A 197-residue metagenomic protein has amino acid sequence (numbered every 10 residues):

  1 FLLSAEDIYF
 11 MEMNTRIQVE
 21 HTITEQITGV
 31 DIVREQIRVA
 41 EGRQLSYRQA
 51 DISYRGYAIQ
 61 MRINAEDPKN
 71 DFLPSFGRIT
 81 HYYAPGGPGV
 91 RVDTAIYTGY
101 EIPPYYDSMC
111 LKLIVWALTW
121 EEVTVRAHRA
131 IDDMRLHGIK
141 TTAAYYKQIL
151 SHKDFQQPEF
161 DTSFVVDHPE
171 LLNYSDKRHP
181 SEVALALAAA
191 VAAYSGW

Functional and structural regions predicted by a protein language model:
F1-Q18: Conserved metal-phosphate-binding beta-hairpin within the catalytic cores of diverse ATP-dependent phosphoryl-transfer
L2, Q18, T22-W197: Catalytic cores of soluble metabolic enzymes centered on carboxylation/carboxyl-transfer
